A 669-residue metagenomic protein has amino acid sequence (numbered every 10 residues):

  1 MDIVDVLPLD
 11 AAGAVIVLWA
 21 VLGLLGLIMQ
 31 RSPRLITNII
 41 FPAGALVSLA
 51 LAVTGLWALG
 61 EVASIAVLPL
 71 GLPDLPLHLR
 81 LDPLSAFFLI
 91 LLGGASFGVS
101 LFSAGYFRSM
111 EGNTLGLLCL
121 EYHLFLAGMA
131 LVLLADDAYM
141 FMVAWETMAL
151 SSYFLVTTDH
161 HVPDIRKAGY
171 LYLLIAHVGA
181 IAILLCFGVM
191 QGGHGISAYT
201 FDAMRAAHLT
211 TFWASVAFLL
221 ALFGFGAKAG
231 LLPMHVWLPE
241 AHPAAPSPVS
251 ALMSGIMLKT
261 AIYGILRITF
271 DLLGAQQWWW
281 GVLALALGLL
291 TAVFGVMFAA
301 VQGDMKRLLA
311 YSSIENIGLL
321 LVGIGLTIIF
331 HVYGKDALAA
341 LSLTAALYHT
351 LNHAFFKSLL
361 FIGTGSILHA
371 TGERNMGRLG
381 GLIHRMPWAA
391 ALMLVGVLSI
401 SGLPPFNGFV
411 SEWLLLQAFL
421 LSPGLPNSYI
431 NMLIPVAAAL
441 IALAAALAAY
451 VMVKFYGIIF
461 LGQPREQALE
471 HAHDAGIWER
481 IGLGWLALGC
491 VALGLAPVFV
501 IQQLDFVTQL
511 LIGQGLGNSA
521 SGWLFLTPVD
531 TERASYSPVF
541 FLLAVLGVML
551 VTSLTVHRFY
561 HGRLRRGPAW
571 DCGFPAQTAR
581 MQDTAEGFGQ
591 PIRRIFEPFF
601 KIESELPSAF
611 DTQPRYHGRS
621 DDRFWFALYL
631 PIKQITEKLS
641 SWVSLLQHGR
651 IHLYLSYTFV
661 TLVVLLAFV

Functional and structural regions predicted by a protein language model:
M1-A14, L24-L120, G193-H208, F506 (+1 more regions): Transmembrane helix-loop-helix hairpins at membrane boundaries of multipass inner-membrane proteins
D5-A14, L77-L91, L131-V143, W278-L283 (+6 more regions): Membrane-entry segments of alpha-helical transmembrane domains in multi-pass membrane proteins
L22-G23, L49, A95-S96, F187-G188 (+9 more regions): Hydrophobic core segments of alpha-helical transmembrane domains in multi-pass membrane transport and ion-translocation
P42-L56, A176-F187, M393-P405, L483-D505: Hydrophobic alpha-helical membrane-insertion segments
S64-P73, T200-A206, A337, S411-N427 (+1 more regions): Membrane-interfacial helical/loop segments at transmembrane boundaries in membrane proteins
L79-G93, T211-F225, Y429-A445, G522-M549: Hydrophobic alpha-helical transmembrane segments
G98-F141, S151-A475, P497: Hydrophobic transmembrane alpha-helices and their helix-loop junctions in integral membrane proteins
F499-G547, L554-V669: Aromatic-capped, Gly/Pro-kinked transmembrane alpha-helices
